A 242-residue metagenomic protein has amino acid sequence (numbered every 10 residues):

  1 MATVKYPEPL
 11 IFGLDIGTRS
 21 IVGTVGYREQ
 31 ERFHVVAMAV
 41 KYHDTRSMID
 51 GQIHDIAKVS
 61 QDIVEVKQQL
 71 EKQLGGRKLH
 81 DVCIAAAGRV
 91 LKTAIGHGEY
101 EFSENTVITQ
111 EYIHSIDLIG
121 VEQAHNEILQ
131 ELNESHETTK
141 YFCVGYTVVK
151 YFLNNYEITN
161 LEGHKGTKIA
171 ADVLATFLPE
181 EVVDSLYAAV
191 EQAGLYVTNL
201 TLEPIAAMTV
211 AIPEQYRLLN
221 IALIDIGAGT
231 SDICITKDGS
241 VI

Functional and structural regions predicted by a protein language model:
M1-S20, T24-L223, S240-V241: Nucleotide/phosphate-binding catalytic cleft detector across ATP-hydrolyzing and phosphate-transferring enzymes
T18, G227-T230: Short, glycine/acidic-enriched loop or turn micro-motifs at the edges of active sites
D232-C234: A structural feature that tracks compact, well-ordered secondary-structure segments with a strong bias toward
K237: A cytosolic small-molecule/anion-sensing beta-strand core signal
